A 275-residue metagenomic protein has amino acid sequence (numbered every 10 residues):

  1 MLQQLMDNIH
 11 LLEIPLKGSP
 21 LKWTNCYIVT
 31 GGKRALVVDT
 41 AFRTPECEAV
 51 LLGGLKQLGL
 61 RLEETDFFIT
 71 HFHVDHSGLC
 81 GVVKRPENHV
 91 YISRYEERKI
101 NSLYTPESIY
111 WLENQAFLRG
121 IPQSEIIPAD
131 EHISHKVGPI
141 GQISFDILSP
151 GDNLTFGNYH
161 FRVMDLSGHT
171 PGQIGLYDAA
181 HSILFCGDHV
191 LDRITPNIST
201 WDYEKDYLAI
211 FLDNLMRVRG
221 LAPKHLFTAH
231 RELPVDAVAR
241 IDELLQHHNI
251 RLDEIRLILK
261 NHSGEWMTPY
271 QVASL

Functional and structural regions predicted by a protein language model:
L2-L58, G175-G187, D192: Conserved beta-strand hairpin/beta-sheet module of binuclear metal-dependent hydrolase folds, prominently
D7-I14, H132-V137, G157-Y159: Short Pro/Gly-enriched beta-strand edge/turn motifs at strand-loop
S19-L21, D146-L148, S167-T170: A short catalytic or substrate-binding loop motif that flags glycine-/basic-rich loops and adjacent residues that bind
A35, F42-P45, S134-I140, H160-L252: Metallo-beta-lactamase
R43-C47, G54-L154: Active-site HxH/HxHxD metal-binding segment of metal-dependent hydrolases
V50-G54, R217, E254, Q271: Alpha-helical elements of Rossmann-like donor-binding domains used by nucleotide-donor carbohydrate transfer enzymes
H247-E265: Positively charged, polyanion-binding regions of nucleic-acid-associated proteins
G264-L275: Short acidic, hydrophobic short linear motifs in intrinsically disordered regions
